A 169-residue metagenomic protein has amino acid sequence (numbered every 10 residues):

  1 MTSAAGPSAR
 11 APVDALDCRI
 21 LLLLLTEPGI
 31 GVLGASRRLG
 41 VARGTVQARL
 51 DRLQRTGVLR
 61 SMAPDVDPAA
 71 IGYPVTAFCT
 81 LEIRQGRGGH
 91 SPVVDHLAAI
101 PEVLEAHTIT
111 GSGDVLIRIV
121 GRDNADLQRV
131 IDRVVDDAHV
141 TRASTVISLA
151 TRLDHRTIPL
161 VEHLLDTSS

Functional and structural regions predicted by a protein language model:
M1-S169: A compositional/biophysical signature of low hydrophobicity enriched in polar/charged and small residues
